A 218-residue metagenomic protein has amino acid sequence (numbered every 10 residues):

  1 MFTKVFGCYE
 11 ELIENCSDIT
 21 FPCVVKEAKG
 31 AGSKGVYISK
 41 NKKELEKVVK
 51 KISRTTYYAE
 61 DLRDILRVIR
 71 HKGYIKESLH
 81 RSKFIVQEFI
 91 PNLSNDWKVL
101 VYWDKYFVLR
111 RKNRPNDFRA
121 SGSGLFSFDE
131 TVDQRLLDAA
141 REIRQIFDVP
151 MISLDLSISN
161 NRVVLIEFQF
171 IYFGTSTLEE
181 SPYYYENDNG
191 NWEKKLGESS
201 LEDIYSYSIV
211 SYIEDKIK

Functional and structural regions predicted by a protein language model:
M1-I38: A conserved helix-loop-beta module that forms one wall/lid of the active-site cleft in ATP-utilizing catalytic domains
M1-K4, I85-Q87, S153: Short catalytic-loop micro-motif centered on adjacent basic/acidic residues
T20, W103-D104, N160: Residue-level signal for tight coil/turn positions that link beta-strands
C23, I85, F107-V108, I152 (+1 more regions): Protein kinase-like catalytic core scaffold
A31, N92-L93, Y172: Glycine-rich nucleotide phosphate-binding loop and flanking beta-alpha elements of Rossmann-like dinucleotide-binding
K40-A139, I143, F147: Phosphate-binding site of ATP-dependent enzymes
S127-T131, I158-K218: C-terminal active-site "lid" helix and adjoining low-complexity regulatory extension at the edge of ATP-using catalytic
V149-N161: A short glycine-rich, hydrophobically flanked beta-strand micro-motif that places a catalytic Asp/Glu for divalent metal
